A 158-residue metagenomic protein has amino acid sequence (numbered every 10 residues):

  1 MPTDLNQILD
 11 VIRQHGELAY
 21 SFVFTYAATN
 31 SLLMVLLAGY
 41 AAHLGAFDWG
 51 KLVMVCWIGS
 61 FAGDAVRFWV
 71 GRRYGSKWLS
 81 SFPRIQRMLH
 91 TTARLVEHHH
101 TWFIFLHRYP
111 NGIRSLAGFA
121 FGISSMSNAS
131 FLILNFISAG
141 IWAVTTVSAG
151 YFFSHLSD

Functional and structural regions predicted by a protein language model:
M1-S21, L44-L132, Y151-D158: Membrane-interfacial helix-loop-helix
E17-L36, H107: Transmembrane alpha-helix interface/packing and boundary motifs in multi-pass membrane proteins, characterized by
Y26, G59, I137-W142: Transmembrane alpha-helical core residues of multi-pass small-molecule transporters, especially secondary transporters
I137, T145, A149-L156: Membrane-helix interface motif
